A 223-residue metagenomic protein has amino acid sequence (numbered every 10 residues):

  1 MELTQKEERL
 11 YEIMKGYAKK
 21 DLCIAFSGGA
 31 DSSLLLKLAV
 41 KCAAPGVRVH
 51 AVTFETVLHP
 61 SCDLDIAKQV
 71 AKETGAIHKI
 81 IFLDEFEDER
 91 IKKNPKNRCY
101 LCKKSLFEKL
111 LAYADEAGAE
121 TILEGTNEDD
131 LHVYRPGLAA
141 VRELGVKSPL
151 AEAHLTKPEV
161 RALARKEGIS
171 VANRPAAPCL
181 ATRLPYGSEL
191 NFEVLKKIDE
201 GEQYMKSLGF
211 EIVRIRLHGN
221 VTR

Functional and structural regions predicted by a protein language model:
M1-K166, S207, T222: ATP-dependent adenylation/nucleotidyltransferase module used to activate substrates
E124, A151-K157, R161-I215: Mid-to-C-terminal catalytic subdomains of enzymes that bind/position adenosyl phosphate moieties or nucleic-acid
G137-A139, V213-R216: Short, flexible, solvent-exposed loop/turn segments with mixed acidic/basic and small polar residues
R216-R223: Short glycine-rich, basic-tinged beta-strand/loop micro-motifs
